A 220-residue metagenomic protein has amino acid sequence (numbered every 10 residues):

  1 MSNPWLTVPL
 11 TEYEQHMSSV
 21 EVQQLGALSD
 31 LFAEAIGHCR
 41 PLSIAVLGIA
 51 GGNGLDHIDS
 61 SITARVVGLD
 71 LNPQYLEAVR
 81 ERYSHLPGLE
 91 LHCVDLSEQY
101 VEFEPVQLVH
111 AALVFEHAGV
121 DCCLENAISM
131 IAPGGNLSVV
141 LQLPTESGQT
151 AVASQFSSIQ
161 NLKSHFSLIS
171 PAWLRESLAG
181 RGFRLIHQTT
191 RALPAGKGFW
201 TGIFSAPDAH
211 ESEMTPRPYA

Functional and structural regions predicted by a protein language model:
M1-C39: Class I SAM-dependent methyltransferase Rossmann-like catalytic core, especially the SAM/SAH-binding loop
S43-Q99: Class I SAM-dependent methyltransferase SAM/SAH-binding core
S97-V109: A short acidic, Gly/Pro-enriched loop at the edge of an enzyme's catalytic core that lines a small-molecule cofactor
Q107-D121: A short SAM/SAH-binding and catalytic strip from SAM-dependent methyltransferases
H117-M130, V139-L141: A short, conserved alpha-helix within the catalytic core of class I
N136-I169: Conserved class I S-adenosyl-L-methionine
K163-G182: Short alpha-helix
R181-A220: Core SAM-dependent methyltransferase catalytic element
